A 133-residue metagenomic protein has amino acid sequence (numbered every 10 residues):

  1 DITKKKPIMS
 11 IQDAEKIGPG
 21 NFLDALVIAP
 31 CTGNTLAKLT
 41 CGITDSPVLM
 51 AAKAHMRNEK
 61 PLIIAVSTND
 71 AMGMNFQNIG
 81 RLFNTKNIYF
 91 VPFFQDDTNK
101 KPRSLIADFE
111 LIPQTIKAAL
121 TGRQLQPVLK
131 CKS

Functional and structural regions predicted by a protein language model:
D1-L62, S67-S133: A cross-family phosphate/adenosyl-ligand binding-site feature
